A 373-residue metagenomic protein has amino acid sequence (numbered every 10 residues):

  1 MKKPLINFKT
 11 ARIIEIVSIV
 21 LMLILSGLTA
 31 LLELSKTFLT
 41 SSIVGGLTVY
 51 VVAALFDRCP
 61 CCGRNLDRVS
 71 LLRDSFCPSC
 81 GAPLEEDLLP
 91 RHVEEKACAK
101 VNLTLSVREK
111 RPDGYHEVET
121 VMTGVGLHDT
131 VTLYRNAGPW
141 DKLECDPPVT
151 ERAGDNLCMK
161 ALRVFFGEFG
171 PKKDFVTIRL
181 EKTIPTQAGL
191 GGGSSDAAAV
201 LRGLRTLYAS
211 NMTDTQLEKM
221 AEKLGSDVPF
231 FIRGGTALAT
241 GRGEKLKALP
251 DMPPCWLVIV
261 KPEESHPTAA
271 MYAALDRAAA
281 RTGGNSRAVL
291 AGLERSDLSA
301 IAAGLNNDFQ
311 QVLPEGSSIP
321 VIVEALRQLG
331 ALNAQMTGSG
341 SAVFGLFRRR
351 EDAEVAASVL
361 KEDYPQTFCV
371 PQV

Functional and structural regions predicted by a protein language model:
M1-A54: Long, charged N-terminal interaction/targeting segments
C59-C62, C77-C80: Short cysteine-rich clusters marking metal-coordination/redox-active sites
L66, L84: Cys/His-rich microdomains that often coordinate metals
D67-F76: Short linker/helix segments within small regulatory modules
P90-A188, T206-T215, M252, K261-E264: ATP-binding N-lobe of GHMP and related small-molecule kinases
D174, A197, L201-L238: Contiguous, small/hydrophobic- and glycine-enriched helical/loop subdomains that border and often "cap" functional
R179-Y208, S226, A331-F347: Glycine/serine-rich anion-binding loops at beta->alpha junctions that coordinate negatively charged ligand groups
R233, L238-N333, R348-E354, S358-K361 (+1 more regions): Conserved, helical-rich catalytic subdomain that frames metal- and/or nucleotide-binding sites in enzyme alpha/beta
